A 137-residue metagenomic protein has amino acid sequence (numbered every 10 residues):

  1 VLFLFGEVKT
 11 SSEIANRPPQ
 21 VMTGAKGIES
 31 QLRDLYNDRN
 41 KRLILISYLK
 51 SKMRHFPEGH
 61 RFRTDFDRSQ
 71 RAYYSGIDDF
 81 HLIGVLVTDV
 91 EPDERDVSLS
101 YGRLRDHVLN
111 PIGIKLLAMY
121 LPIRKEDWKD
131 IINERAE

Functional and structural regions predicted by a protein language model:
L2-T10: Conserved catalytic cores of phosphodiester-cleaving nucleases, focusing on short active-site segments
F5, G84-L86: Structural beta-sheet core signal
I14-I83: Acidic, metal/cofactor-coordinating or nucleic-acid-engaging core segments within structured domains
N16-R17, E94-S100, W128-I131: A short acidic (Asp/Glu
G24-G27, R68-A72, R95-V108: Short, charged, amphipathic alpha-helix that recurs within catalytic cores of restriction-modification and other
L43, R68-S69, D96, K115 (+1 more regions): Alpha-helical structural elements
D78, L86-D96, P122-I123: Short, flexible beta-strand-to-coil junctions
Y101-E137: Charge-rich, low-complexity intrinsically disordered segments
